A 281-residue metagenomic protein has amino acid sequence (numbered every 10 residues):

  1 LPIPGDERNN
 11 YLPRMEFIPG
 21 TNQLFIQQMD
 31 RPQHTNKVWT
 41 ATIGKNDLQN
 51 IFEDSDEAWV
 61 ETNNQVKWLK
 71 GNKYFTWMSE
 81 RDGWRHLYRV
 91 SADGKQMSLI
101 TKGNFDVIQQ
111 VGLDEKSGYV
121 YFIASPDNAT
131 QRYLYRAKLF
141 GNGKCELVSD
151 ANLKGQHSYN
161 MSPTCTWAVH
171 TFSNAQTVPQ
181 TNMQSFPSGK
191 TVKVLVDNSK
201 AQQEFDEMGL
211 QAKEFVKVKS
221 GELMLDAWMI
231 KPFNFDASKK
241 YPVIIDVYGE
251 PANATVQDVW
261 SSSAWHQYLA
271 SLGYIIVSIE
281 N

Functional and structural regions predicted by a protein language model:
L1-L12, A41-Q65, S91-K116, S125-D127 (+3 more regions): Multi-bladed beta-propeller domains
P2-D30: Long hydrophobic segments that form regular secondary structure
E7-R8, R31-Q33, A58-V60, D127-A129 (+2 more regions): Short glycine/serine/proline-enriched coil/turn segments at secondary-structure junctions
P19, F25-P32, A41-T42, K67-D82 (+7 more regions): Beta-strand C-termini and the immediately following turn/loop, strongest in propeller blades
H34, D47, T62-Q65, F75-W77 (+6 more regions): Extended, hydrophobic alpha-helical segments in both membrane/secreted and soluble proteins
K37-W39, H86-Y88, Y133-Y135, Q180-N182: A short loop-to-beta-strand structural motif that recurs across blades of beta-propeller domains
S149-D150, Q156-N281: Serine-hydrolase catalytic core recognition
